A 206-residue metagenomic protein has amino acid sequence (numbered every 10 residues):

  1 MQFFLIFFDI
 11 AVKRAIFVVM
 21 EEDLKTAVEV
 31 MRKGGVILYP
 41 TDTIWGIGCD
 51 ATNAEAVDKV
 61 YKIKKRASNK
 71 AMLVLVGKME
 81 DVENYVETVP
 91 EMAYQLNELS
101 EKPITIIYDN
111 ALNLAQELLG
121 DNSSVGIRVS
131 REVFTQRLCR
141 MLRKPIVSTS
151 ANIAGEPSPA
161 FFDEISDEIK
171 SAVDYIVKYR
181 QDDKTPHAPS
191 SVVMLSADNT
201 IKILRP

Functional and structural regions predicted by a protein language model:
L5-I6: Intrinsic disorder/low-complexity segments
D9, K13-P206: Active-site-adjacent structural elements in enzyme catalytic cores
